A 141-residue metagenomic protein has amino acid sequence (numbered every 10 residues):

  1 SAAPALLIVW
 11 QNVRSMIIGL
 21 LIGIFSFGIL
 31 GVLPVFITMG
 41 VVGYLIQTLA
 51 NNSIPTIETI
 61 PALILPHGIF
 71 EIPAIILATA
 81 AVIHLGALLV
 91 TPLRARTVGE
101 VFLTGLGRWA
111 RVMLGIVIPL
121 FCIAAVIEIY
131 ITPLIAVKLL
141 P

Functional and structural regions predicted by a protein language model:
S1, V41-L63: Membrane-interface interhelical connector segments
S1-L20: Interfacial helix-start motif at the membrane-water boundary
V13, E71, F121: Divalent metal-coordination and catalytic microenvironments
M16-L21, L45, C122, V126: Alpha-helical transmembrane segments of multipass membrane proteins
G23-T48: Transmembrane alpha-helix/helix-exit interface in multi-pass inner-membrane proteins
L33, I37-G40, I116-I123, I127: Lipid-exposed faces of alpha-helical membrane segments in multi-pass integral membrane proteins
S53-I118: Hydrophobic alpha-helical transmembrane segments and adjacent short intramembrane/lumenal linkers of inner/organellar
I123-P141: Juxtamembrane boundary at the C-terminal end of a transmembrane helix
